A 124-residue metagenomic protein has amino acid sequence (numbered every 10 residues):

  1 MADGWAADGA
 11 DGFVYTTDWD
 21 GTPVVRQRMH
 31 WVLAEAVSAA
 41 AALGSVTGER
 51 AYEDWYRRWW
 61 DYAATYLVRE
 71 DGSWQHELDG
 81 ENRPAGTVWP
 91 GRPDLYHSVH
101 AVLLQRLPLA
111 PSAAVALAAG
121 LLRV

Functional and structural regions predicted by a protein language model:
M1-V124: Glycan-recognition and catalytic cores of secretory/periplasmic carbohydrate-active enzymes
